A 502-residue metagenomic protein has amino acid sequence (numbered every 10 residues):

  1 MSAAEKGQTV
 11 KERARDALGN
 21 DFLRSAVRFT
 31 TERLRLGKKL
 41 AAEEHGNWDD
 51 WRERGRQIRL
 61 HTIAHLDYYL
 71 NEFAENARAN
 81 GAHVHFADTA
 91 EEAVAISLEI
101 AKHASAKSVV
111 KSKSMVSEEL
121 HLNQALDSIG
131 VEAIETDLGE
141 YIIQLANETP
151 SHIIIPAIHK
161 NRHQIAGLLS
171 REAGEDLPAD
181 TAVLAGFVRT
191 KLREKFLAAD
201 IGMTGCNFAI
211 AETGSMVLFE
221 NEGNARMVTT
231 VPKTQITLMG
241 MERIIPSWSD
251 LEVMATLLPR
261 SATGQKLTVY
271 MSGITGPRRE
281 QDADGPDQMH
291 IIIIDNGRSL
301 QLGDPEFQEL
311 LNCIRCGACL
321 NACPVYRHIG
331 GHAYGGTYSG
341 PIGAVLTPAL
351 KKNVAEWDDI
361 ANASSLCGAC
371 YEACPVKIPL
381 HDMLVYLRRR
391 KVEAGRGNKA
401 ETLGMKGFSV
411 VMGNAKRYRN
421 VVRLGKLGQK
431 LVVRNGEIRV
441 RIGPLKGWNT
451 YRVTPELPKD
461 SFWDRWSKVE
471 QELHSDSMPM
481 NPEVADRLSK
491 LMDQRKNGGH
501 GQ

Functional and structural regions predicted by a protein language model:
M1-E306: The feature marks the mature, well-folded catalytic cores of soluble enzymes
K6-T30, G404-Q502: Intrinsic disorder at enzyme termini
A74, N123, S249-E252, G317 (+3 more regions): Predominant activation on well-ordered alpha-helical scaffold segments within soluble catalytic domains
T89, C319, P379-L380: Helix N-cap / loop-to-helix initiation motif
I96, E118-H121, A322, A373 (+1 more regions): Phosphate- and divalent-cation-binding pockets in alpha/beta enzyme and binding domains that engage nucleotide-derived
Q281-L310, V325-R441, L445-G447: Ferredoxin-type iron-sulfur electron-transfer modules in oxidoreductases and energy-metabolism complexes
L311-A318: Conserved, hydrophobic alpha-helical core segments of structured domains
